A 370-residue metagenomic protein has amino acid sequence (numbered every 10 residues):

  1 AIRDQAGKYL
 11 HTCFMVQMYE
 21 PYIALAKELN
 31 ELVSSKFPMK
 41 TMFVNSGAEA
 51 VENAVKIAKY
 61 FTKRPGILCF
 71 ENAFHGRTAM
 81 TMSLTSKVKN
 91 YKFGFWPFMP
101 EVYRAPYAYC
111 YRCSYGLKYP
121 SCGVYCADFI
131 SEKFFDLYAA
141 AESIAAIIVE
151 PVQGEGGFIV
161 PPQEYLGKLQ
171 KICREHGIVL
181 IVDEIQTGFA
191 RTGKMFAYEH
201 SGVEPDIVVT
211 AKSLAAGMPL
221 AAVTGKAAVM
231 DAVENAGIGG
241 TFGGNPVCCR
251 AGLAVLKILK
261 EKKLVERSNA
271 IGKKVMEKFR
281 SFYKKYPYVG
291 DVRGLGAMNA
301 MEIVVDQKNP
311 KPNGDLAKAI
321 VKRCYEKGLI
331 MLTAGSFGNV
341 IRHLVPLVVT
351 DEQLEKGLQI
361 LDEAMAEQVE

Functional and structural regions predicted by a protein language model:
A1-E370: Conserved N-terminal phosphate-binding loop of PLP-dependent enzymes in the Aspartate aminotransferase
